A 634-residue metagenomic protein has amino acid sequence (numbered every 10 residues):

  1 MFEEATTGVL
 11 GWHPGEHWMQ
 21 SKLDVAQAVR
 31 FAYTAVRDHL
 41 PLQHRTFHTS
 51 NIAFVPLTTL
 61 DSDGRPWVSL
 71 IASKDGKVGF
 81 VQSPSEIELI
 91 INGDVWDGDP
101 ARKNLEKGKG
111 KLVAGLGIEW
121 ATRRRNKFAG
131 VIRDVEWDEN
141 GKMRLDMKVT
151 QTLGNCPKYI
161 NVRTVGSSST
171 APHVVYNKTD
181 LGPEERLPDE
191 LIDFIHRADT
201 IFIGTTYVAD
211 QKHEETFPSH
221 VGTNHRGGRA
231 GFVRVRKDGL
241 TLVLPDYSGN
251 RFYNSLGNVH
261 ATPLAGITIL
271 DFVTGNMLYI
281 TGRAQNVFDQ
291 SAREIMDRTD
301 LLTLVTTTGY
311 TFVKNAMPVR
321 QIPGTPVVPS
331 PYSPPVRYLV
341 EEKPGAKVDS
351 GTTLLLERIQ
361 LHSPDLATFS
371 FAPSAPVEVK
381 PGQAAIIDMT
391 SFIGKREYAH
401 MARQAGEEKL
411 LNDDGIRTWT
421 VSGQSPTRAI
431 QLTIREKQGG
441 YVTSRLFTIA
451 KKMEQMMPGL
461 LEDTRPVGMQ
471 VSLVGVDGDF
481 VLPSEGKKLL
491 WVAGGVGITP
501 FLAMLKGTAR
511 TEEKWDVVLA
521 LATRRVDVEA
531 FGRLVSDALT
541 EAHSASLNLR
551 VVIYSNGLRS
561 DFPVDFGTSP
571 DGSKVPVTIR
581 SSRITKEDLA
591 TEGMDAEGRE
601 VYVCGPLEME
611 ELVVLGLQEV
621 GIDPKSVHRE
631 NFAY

Functional and structural regions predicted by a protein language model:
F2-A53, S85, K127-T241, N258-T262 (+5 more regions): C-terminal edge-of-domain segments
R45, V55, R65-R123, R226-V273: A short mixed-secondary-structure module that forms the rim of ligand-binding clefts
V55-T59, K111-E119, I203, A265-D271 (+3 more regions): Short conserved beta-strand and strand-loop elements enriched in small hydrophobics with frequent Asp/Gly
G64, M147, L432, Y602: Residue-level signal for inorganic ion chemistry
I71, Y159-V162, M317-R320, H400-M401 (+3 more regions): Short coil/turn segments at secondary-structure boundaries
E88-I91, V348-V467, A522-R525, S536-L539 (+1 more regions): Ferredoxin-reductase
G93-V95, G117-E119, G130-D134, K148-Q151 (+8 more regions): Short, structured patches in soluble enzyme cores that scaffold and shape functional sites
P245, Y253-N254, M277, Q431 (+1 more regions): FNR/FR-type flavoprotein reductase catalytic core
